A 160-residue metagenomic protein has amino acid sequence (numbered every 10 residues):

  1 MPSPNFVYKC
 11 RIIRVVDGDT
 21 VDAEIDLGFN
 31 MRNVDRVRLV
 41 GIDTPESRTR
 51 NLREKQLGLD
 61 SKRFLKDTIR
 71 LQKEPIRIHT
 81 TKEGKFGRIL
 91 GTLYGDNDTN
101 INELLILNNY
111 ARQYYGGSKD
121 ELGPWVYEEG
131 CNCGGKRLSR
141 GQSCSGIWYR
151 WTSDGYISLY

Functional and structural regions predicted by a protein language model:
M1-Y160: Small beta-barrel nucleic-acid-binding modules, primarily SNase/OB-fold domains and secondarily Tudor-like barrels
